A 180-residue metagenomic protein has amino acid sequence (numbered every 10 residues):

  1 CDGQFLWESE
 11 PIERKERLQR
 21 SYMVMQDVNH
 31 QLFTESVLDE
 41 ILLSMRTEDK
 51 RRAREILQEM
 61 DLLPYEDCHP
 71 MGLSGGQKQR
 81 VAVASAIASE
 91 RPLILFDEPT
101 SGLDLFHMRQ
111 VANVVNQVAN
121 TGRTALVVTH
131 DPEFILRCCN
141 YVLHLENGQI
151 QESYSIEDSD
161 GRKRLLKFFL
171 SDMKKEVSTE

Functional and structural regions predicted by a protein language model:
K50-Y65: Conserved ABC ATPase "signature" region
H69-L73, Q77: Conserved ABC ATPase signature
V83: Hydrophobic anchor residue at the start of the ABC signature
I87-A88: ABC ATPase C-loop
I94-D97: Catalytic Walker B motif of ABC-type/P-loop ATPase nucleotide-binding domains
T129-H130: H-loop/switch region of ABC-family ATPase nucleotide-binding domains
I135-R137: A short, surface-exposed alpha-helical micro-motif characterized by mixed small hydrophobic and charged/polar residues
Q149-M173: Conserved beta-strand-loop-alpha-helix hinge in the C-terminal portion of ABC ATPase nucleotide-binding domains
